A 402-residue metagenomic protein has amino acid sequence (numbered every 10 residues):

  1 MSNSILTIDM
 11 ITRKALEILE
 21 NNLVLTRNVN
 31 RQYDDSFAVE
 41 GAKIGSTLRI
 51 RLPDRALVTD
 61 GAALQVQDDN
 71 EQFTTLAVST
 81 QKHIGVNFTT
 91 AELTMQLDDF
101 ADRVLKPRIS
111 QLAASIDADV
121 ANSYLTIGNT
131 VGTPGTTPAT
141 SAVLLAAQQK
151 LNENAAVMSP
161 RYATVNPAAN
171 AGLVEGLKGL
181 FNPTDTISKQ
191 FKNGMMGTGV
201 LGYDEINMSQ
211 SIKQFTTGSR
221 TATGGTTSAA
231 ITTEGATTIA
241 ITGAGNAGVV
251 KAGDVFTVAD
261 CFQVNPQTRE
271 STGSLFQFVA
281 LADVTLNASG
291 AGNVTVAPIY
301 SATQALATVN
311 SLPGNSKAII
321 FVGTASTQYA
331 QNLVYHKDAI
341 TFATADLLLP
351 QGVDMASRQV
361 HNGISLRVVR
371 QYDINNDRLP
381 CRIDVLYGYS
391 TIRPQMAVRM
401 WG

Functional and structural regions predicted by a protein language model:
M1-T74: N-terminal "assembly arms/tails" that initiate or stabilize quaternary assembly in self-assembling proteins
F37-V39, Q148-N154, K192-T198, S228 (+2 more regions): A generic local secondary-structure boundary/capping motif
I50, L76-V143, N152-A169, N193-M208 (+1 more regions): Long, contiguous amphipathic alpha-helices that act as assembly "spine/axial" helices in icosahedral shell and virion
D54, P167-A169, V284: Short, flexible loop/turn elements at secondary-structure junctions
V58-G61, G172-E175, P266-Q267, S390-I392: Short helix/loop capping segments that flank catalytic or ligand/cofactor-binding pockets
L97-D99, A240-N246, V369-N375: Exposed beta-sheet edge/beta-hairpin loop segments within beta-rich domains
G172-A297, A305, M400: Autoprocessing Asn-cyclization modules and mimics
N193, G202, S274-M396: Internal mixed-charge
